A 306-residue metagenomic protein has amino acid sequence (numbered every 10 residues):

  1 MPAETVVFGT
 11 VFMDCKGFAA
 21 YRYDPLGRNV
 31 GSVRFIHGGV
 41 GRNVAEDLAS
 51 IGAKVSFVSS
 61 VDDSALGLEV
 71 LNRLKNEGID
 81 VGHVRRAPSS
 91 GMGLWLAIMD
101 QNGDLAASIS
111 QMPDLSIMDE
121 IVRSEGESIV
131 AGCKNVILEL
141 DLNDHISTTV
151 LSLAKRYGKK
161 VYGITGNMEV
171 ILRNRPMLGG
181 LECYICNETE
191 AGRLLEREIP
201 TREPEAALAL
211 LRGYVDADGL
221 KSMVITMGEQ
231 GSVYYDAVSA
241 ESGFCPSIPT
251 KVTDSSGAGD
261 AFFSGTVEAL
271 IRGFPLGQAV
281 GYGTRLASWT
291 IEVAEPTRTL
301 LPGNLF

Functional and structural regions predicted by a protein language model:
M1-I79, W95, K251-V252: Glycine-rich phosphate/adenosyl-contacting loop at the front of the ribokinase-like
M1-V6, N29, V170, R202-F306: Conserved phosphate-binding/catalytic region of the ribokinase-like
L48, N187, G259: Short, conserved phosphate/pyrophosphate- and ester-handling motifs at nucleotide-, phospho-/glycolipid
V58-D63, G82-M92, G166, V224-M227: Beta-strand->loop->alpha-helix junctions that form or flank phosphate-binding loops in nucleotide-handling enzymes
R86-A87, A97-N135, L140: Conserved phosphate-binding/catalytic loop of the ribokinase/pfkB sugar-kinase fold
S128-I129, P176-M177, D216: Structural alpha-helical scaffold elements that stabilize or flank donor/cofactor-binding regions in carbohydrate
N135-A209, Q230-G231: Conserved beta-alpha-beta core of the PfkB/ribokinase-like small-molecule kinase fold
